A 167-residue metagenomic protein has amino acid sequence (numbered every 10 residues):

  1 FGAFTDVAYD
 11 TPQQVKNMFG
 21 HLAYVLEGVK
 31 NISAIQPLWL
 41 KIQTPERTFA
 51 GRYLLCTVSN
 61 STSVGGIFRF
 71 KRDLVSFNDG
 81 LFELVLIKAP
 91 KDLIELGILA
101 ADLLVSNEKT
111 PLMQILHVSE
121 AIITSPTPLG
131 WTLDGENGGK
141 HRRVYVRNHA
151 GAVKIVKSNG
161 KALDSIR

Functional and structural regions predicted by a protein language model:
F1-R167: Long C-terminal subdomains/extensions of small-metabolite kinases
